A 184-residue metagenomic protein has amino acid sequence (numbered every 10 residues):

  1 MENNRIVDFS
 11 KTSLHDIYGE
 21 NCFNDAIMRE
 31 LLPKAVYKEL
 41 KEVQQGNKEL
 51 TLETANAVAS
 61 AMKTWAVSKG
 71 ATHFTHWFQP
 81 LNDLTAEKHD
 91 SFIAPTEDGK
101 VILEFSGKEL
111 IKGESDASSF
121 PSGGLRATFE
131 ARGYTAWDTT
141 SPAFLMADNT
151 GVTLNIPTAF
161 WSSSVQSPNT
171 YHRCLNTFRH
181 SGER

Functional and structural regions predicted by a protein language model:
E2-G107, I111-R132, T139: Histidine/acidic residue-rich metal-binding segments in metalloenzymes
E109-R173, T177-H180, R184: Flexible C-terminal active-site loop/helix
